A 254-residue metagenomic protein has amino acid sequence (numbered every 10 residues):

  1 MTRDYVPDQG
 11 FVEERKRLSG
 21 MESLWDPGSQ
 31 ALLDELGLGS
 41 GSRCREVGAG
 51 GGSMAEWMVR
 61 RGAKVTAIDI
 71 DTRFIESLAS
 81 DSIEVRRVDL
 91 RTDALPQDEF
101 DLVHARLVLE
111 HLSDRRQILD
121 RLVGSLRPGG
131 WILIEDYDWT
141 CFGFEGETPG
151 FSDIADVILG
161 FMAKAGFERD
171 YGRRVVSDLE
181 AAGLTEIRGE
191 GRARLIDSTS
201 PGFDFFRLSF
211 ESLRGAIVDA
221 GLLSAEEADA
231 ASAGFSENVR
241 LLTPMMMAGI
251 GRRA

Functional and structural regions predicted by a protein language model:
M1-R15: N-terminal, positively charged/glycine-rich alpha-helical extensions of SAM-dependent methyltransferases
S23-S40: Conserved alpha-helix/loop element of class I SAM-dependent methyltransferases that forms part of the SAM/SAH-binding
R45, G50-D93: Class I SAM-dependent methyltransferase SAM/SAH-binding core
D93-V103: A short acidic, Gly/Pro-enriched loop at the edge of an enzyme's catalytic core that lines a small-molecule cofactor
D101-R116: A short SAM/SAH-binding and catalytic strip from SAM-dependent methyltransferases
R116-W131: A short glycine-rich, Lys/Arg-flanked "PGG" loop and its adjoining helix->strand segment in the class I
L133-S200, G215-V218: Conserved catalytic/acceptor-binding region of the Class I
E186-A254: Conserved Class I S-adenosyl-L-methionine
